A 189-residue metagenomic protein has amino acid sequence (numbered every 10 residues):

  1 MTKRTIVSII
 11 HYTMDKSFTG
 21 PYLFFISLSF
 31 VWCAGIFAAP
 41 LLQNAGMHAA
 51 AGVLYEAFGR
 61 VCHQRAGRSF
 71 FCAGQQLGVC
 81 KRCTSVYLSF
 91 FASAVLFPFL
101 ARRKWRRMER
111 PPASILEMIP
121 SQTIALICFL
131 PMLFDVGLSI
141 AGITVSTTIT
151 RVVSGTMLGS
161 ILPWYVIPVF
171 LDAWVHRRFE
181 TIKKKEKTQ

Functional and structural regions predicted by a protein language model:
T2-S17, R102-I119, H176-Q189: Membrane-interfacial, low-structure loops and terminal tails that flank and connect transmembrane helices in multi-pass
G20-M47: N-terminal signal-anchor transmembrane alpha helix
L28-I36, S93, I115-A141: Small-polar-interrupted transmembrane alpha-helices in polytopic inner-membrane proteins
S29, L88-V95, T156-D172: Hydrophobic cores of alpha-helical transmembrane segments in multi-pass inner/ER membrane proteins, independent
N44-V79: Extracytosolic (periplasmic/ER-lumenal) interhelical loops and adjacent juxtamembrane/interface segments of multi-pass
G67-A73, T84-R102: Iron-sulfur (Fe-S) cluster-binding segments and ferredoxin-like electron-carrier domains, especially [2Fe-2S]
Q76-F91, I149-S160: Membrane-interface loop-to-helix entry segments
L138-T150: Membrane-helix boundary connector in multi-pass membrane proteins
